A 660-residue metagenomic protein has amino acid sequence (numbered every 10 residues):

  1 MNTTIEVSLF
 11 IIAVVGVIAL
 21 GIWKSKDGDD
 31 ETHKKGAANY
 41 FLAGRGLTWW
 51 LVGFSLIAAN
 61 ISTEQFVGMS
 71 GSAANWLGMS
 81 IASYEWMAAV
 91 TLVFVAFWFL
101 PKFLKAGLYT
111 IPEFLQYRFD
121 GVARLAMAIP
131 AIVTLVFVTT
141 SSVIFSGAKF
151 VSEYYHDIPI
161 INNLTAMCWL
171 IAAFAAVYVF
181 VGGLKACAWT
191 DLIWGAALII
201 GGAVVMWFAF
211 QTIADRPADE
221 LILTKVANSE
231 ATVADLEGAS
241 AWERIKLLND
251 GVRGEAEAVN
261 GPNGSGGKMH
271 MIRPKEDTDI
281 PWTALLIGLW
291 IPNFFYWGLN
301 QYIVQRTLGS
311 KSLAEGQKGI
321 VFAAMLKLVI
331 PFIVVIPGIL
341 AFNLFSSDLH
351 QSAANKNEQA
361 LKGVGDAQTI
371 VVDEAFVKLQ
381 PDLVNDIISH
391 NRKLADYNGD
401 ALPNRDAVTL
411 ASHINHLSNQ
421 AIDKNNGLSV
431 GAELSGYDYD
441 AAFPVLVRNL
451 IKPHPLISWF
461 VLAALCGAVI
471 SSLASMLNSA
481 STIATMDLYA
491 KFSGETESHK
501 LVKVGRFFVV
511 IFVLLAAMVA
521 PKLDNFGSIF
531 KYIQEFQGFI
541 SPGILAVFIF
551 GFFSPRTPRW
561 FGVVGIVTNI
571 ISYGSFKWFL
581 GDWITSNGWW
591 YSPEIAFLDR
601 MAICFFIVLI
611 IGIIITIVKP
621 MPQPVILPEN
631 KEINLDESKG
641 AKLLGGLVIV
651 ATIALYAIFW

Functional and structural regions predicted by a protein language model:
M1-W660: Membrane-embedded helix-loop-helix hairpins and adjacent transmembrane boundary segments in multi-pass transporters
